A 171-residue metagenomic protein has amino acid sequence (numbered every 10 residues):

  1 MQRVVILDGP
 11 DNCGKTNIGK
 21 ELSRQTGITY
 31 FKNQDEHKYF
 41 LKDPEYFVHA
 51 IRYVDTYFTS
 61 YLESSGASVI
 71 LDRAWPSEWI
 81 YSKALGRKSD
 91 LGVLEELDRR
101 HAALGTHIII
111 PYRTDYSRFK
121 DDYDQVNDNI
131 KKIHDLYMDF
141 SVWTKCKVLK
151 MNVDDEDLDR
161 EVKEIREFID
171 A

Functional and structural regions predicted by a protein language model:
M1-V4: Pre-Walker A (Motif I) flank of P-loop NTPase domains
L7: Hydrophobic anchor at the beta1->P-loop junction of P-loop NTPases
P10-C13, K20-S65: Conserved substrate/cofactor phosphate-moiety recognition/catalytic segment in nucleotide-dependent phosphotransferases
D11-C13, W75-S77, T114-S117, D155-D157: Short, solvent-exposed loop/turn segments at secondary-structure junctions
A67-W79: Conserved P-loop NTPase "ATPase switch" module shared by AAA+ and STAND
L71-A74, D90-D121: Conserved phosphate-donor/acceptor-positioning beta-strand/loop module used by diverse small-molecule
W79-E95: A mobile, often basic/glycine-rich helix-loop segment that functions as the active-site lid/recognition loop
Q125-A171: NTP-dependent small-molecule kinase module
